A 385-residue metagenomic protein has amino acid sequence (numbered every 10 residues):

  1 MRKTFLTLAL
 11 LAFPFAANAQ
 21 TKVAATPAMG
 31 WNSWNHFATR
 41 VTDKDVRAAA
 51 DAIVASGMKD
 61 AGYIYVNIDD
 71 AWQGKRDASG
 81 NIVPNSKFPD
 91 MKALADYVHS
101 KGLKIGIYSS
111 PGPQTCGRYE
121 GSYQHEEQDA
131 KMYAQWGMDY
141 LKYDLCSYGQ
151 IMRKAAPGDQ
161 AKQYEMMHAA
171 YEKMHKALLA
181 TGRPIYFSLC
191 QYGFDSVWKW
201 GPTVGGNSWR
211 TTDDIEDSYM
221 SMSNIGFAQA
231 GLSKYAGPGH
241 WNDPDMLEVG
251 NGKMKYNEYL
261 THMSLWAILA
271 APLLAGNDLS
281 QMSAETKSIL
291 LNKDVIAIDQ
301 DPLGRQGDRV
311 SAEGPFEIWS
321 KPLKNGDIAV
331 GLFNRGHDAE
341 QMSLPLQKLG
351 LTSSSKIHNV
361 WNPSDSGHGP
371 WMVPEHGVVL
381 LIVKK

Functional and structural regions predicted by a protein language model:
M1-Q20: Bacterial Sec-dependent N-terminal signal peptides
Q20-R47, A52: N-terminal module-boundary/linker segments of secreted carbohydrate-active enzymes
P27-S33, G62-I68, K104-S109, D139-D144 (+7 more regions): Structural recognition of the beta-strand scaffold that forms the well-ordered cores of secreted hydrolase catalytic
A49, I53-D159: Aromatic-lined carbohydrate-binding/catalytic grooves of carbohydrate-active enzymes
R183-D278: Glycan-recognition surfaces
T261-V310: Catalytic cores of secreted or luminal carbohydrate-active enzymes
W266-L269, L274-G276, A312-L351: Carbohydrate-binding surface patches
G367-K385: C-terminal beta-strand-rich structural cap/linker in extracellular carbohydrate-active enzymes
